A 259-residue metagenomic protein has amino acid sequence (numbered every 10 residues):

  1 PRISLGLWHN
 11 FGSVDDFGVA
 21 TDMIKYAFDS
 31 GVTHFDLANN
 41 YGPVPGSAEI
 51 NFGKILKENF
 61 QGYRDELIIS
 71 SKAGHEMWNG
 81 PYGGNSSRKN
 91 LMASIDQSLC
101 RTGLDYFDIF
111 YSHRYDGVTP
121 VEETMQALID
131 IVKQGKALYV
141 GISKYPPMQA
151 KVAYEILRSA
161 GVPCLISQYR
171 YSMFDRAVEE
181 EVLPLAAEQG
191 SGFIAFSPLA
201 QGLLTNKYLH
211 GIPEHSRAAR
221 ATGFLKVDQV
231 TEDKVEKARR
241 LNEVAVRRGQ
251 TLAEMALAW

Functional and structural regions predicted by a protein language model:
P1-G12, S70-G83, Y106, Y111: N-terminal small/glycine-rich loop or linker at the start of catalytic domains across soluble metabolic enzymes
P1-L67, K133: N-terminal binding-site loop/beta-alpha segment at the start of enzyme catalytic domains that lines or forms
R2-S4, T33-H34, E66-S70, Y106-F110 (+3 more regions): Structural preference for beta-strand elements that scaffold enzyme active sites
V14-F28, N85-T102, V121, M148-Y154: Short, acidic/polar
D15-V19, S47, N51, Y82-N90 (+2 more regions): Alpha-helix N-cap and loop-to-helix initiation/capping positions
F60, D96-D105, G249: Phosphate/pyrophosphate-binding loops at sites that engage ATP/ADP/AMP, CoA/4′-phosphopantetheine, polyphosphate
L99-T119: Active-site groove signature of glycoside hydrolases
Y115-W259: Beta/alpha (TIM)-barrel catalytic core signal, keyed to glycine-rich beta->alpha loops juxtaposed to Asp/Glu that bind
